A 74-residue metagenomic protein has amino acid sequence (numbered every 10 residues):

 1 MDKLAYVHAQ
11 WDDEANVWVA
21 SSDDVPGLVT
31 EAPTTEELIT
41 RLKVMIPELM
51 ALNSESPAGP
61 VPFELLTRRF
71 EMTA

Functional and structural regions predicted by a protein language model:
M1-H8, V25, E36-A74: Short, charged, surface-exposed hinge/linker loops at domain edges that act as mobile lids or interdomain connectors
Q10-D23: Short aromatic-glycine-(Arg/Gly/Cys) micro-motifs in beta-strand/loop hairpins
